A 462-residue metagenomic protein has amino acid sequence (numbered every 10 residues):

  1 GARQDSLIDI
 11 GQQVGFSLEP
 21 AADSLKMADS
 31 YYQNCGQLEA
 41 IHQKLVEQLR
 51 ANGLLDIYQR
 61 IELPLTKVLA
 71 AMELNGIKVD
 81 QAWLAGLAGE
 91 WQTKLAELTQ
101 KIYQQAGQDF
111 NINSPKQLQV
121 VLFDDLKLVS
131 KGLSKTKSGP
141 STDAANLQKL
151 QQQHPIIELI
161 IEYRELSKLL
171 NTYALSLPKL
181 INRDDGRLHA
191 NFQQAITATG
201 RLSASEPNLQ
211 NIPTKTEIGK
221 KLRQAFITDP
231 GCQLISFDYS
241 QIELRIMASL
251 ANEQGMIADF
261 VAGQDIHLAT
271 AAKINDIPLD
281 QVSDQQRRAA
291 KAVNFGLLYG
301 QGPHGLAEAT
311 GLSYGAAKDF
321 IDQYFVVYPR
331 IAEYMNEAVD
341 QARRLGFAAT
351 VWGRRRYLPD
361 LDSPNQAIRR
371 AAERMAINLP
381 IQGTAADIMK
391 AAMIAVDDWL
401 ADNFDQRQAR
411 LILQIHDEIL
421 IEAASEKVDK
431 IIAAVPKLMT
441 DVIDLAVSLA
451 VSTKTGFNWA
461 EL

Functional and structural regions predicted by a protein language model:
A2, S6-L18, D23-T214, Q233 (+6 more regions): Conserved "right-hand" nucleotidyltransferase catalytic core of DNA-directed polymerases
M27, L49-G53, I77-A85, F226-L234 (+6 more regions): Glycine- and acidic
L74, N182, H189-A190, A195-T197 (+3 more regions): Conserved catalytic core of nucleic-acid polymerases
T93-Q100, Q104-I157, V326-R374, N378 (+2 more regions): C-terminal polymerase-core module
Q119-V120, T199, Q210-I212, I242-R245 (+7 more regions): Flexible loop/turn segments at secondary-structure boundaries
I218-Q233, A401-D405: A short acidic-Thr-Gly-centered motif at the start of a beta-strand
P230, I242, Q406-R410, Q414-V442: Gly/His-enriched, cation/cofactor- and phosphate-binding structural elements
S236, E243-N275, R355-R369: Metal-dependent catalytic core segments for phosphate chemistry
